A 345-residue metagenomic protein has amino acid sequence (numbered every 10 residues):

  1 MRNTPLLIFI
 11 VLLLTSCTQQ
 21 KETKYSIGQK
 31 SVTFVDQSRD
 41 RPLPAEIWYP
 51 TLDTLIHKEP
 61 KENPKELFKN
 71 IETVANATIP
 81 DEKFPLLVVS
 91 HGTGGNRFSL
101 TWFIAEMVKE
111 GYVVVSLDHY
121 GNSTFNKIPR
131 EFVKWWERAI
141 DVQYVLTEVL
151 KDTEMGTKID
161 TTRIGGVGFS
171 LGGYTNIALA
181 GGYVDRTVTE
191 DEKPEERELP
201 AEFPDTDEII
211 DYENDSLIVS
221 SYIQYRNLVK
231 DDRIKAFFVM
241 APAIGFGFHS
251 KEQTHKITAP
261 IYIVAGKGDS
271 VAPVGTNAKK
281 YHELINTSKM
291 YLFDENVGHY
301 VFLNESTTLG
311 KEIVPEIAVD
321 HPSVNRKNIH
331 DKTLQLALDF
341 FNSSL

Functional and structural regions predicted by a protein language model:
L14-S16: C-terminal motif of bacterial Sec signal peptides marking the signal peptidase cleavage site
Q19-L87, M290: Domain-level recognition of soluble alpha/beta enzyme cores, biased toward histidine phosphatases/phosphomutases
A75-F84, G95-D118, H282: Short amphipathic alpha-helix adjacent to the substrate-entry channel of hydrolases
E106, E131-K158, T162, Y174-Y183 (+2 more regions): Alpha/beta-hydrolase active-site loop
S250-E252, A259, P273-L284, S306: Short alpha-helix in the alpha/beta-hydrolase fold that links the catalytic acid
I257, I263-A265: Short beta-strand/loop motif that positions the catalytic acidic residue of the alpha/beta-hydrolase fold
L284-V314: Catalytic histidine neighborhood in serine/cysteine hydrolases with alpha/beta-hydrolase-type architecture
V297, T308-L345: Catalytic active-site module of serine/aspartate enzymes centered on a nucleophile-bearing elbow/loop
